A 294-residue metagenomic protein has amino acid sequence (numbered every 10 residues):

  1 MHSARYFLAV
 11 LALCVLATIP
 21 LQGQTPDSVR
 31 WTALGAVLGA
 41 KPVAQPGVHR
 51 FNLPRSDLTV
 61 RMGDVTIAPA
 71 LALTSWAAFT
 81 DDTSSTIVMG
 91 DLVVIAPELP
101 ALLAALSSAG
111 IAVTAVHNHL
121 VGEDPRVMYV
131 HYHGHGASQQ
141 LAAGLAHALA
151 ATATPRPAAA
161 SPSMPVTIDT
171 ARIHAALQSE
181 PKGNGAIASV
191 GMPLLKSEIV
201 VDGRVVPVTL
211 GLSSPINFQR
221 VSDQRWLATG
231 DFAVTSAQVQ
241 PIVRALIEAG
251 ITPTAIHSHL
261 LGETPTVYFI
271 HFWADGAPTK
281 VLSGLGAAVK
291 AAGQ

Functional and structural regions predicted by a protein language model:
M1-A9: Bacterial N-terminal signal peptides that target proteins for export
A9-T18: Bacterial N-terminal signal peptides
L21-T25: Boundary at the C-terminal end of the N-terminal hydrophobic targeting segment
D27-P54, V60-M62, L177: Mature N-terminal segment immediately following signal peptide/propeptide cleavage in secreted/periplasmic
M62-T80, K196-S222, P253-I256: Intrinsic, low-complexity N-terminal interaction/targeting segments
A68-A70, I95-G122, V206-L210, S236-L261: Extended intrinsically disordered, low-complexity coil regions enriched in Ser, Thr, Gly, Ala and often Pro
D81-M89, V221-T229: Acidic/histidine-rich, surface-exposed loop or edge segments in extracytoplasmic proteins
V94-T114, E123-S163, T167, A274-Q294: Hydrophobic, ordered structural segments
